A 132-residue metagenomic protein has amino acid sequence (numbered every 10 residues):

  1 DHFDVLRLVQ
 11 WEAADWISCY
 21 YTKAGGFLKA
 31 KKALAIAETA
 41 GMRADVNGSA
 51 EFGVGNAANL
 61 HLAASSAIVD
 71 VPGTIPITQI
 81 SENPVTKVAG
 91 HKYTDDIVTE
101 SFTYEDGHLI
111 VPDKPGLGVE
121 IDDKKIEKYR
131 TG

Functional and structural regions predicted by a protein language model:
D1-H108: Shared catalytic-loop signature of beta/alpha-barrel
P112-G132: Extended hydrophobic packing segments that form well-structured cores
